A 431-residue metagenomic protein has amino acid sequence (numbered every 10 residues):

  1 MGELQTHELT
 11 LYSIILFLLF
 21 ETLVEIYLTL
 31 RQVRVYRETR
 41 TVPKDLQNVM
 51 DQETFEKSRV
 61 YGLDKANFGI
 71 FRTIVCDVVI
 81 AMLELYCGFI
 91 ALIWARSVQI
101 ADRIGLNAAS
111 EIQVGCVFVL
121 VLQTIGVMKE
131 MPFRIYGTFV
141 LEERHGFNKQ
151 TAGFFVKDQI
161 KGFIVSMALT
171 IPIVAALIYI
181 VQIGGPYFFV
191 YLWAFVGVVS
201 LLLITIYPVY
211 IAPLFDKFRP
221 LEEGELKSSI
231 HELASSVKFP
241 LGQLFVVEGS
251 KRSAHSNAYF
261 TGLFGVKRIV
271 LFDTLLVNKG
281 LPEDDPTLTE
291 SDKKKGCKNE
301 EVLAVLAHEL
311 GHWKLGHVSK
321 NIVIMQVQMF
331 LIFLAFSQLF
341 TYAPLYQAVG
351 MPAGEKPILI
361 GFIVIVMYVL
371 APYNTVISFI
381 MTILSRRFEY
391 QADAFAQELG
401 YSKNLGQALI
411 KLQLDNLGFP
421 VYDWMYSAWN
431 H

Functional and structural regions predicted by a protein language model:
G2-P357, M367, A371-H431: Polar-ligand-bearing catalytic/cofactor-coordination segments of membrane-embedded or membrane-tethered inner-membrane
